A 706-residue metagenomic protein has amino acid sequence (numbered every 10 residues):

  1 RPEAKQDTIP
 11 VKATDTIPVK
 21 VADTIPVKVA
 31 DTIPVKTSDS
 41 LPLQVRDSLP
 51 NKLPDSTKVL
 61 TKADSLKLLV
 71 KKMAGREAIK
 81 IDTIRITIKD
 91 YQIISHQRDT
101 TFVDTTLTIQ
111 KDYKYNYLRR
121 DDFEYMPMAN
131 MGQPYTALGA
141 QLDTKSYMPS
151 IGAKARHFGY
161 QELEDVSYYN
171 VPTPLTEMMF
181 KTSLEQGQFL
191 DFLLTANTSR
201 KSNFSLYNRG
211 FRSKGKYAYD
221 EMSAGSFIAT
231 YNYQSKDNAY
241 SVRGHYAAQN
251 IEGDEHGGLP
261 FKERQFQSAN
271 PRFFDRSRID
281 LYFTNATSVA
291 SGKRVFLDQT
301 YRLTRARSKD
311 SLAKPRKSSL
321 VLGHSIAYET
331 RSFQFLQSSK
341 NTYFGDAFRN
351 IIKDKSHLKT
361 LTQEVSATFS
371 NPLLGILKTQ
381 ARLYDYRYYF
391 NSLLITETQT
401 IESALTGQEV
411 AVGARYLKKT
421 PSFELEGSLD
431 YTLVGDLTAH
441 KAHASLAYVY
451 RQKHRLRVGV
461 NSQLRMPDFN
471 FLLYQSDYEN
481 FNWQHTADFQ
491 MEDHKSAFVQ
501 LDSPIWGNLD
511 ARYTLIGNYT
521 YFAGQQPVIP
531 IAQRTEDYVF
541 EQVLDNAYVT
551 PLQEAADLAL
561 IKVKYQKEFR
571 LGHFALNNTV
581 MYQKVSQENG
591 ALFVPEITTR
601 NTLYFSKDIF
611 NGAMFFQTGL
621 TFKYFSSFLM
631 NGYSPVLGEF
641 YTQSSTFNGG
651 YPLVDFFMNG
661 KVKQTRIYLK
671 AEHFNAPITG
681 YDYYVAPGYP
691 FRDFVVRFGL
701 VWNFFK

Functional and structural regions predicted by a protein language model:
R1-S38, L43, L374, K670 (+1 more regions): Bacterial Sec-dependent N-terminal signal peptides
D7-T8, T16, T24, T32 (+12 more regions): Coil residues (strongly favoring Ser/Thr
K58-P172: Acidic, small-polar-rich N-terminal luminal/periplasmic segments of exported/outer-membrane proteins
T83-T87, I93-I94, T100, T105 (+7 more regions): Outer-membrane beta-barrel proteins
S146, V171-T173, V289-Q337, N350-K706: Exposed, low-structure sequence patches enriched in small/polar residues
P149-I151, F158, E162-L194, G215: Short strand-turn segments of transmembrane beta-barrel domains in outer membranes, especially the first one or two
Q188-G210, Y219-E252: Transmembrane beta-barrel wall of Gram-negative outer-membrane proteins
N238-D298, F333-S339, F348-R349, S356 (+1 more regions): Flexible loop and strand-edge segments within Gram-negative outer membrane beta-barrel domains
